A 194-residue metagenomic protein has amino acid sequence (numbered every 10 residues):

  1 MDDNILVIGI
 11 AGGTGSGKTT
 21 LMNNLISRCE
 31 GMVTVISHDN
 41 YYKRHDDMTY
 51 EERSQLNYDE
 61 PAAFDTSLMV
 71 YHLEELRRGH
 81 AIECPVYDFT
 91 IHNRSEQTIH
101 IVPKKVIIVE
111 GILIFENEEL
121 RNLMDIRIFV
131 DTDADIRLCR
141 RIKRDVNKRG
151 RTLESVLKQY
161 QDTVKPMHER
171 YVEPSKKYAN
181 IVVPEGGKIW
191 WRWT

Functional and structural regions predicted by a protein language model:
V7-G9: Short hydrophobic/aromatic beta-strand immediately N-terminal to the Walker A/P-loop
G13: P-loop (Walker A) phosphate-binding loop of NTP-binding proteins
K18: Conserved lysine of the Walker
L21, L25: Hydrophobic positions on the alpha1 helix immediately C-terminal to the Walker A/P-loop
S27-V35: Post-Walker A helix-loop "phosphate-sensing" segment adjacent to the P-loop in P-loop NTPases
T34-V35, K43, D47-I91: Conserved nucleotide-sensing/catalytic segment adjacent to the nucleotide-binding pocket in NTP-handling enzymes
S95-R149: ATP-dependent NMP and nucleoside kinases share a basic, alpha-helical "lid"
V102-P103, K165-T194: NTP-dependent small-molecule kinase module
